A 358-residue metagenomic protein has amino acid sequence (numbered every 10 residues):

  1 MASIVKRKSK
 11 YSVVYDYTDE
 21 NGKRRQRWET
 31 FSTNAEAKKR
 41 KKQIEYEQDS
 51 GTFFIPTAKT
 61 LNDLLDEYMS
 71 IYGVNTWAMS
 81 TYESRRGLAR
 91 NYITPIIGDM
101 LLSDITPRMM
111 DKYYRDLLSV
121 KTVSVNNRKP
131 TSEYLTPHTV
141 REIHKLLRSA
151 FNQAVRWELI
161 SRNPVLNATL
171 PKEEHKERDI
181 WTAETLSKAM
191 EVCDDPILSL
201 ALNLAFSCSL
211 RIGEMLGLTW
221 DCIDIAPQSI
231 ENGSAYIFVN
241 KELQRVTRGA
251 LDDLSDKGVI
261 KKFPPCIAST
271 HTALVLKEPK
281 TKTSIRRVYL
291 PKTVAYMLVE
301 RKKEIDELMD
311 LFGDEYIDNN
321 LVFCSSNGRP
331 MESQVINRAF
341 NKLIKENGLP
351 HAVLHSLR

Functional and structural regions predicted by a protein language model:
A2-S3, M69-W157, H175, R329-V335 (+1 more regions): N-terminal core-binding DNA-recognition domain of tyrosine site-specific recombinases/integrases
V5-K112, R301-D318: N-terminal DNA-binding module of tyrosine recombinases/phage integrases
R7, S12-V14, L170, D179 (+3 more regions): Conserved tyrosine-mediated DNA breakage-rejoining catalytic core shared by Y-recombinases
V13, M110, L147-F151, S209 (+3 more regions): Short, basic/aromatic-rich helical patch in the C-terminal catalytic core of site-specific tyrosine
T30, G217-I223, H355: A short, basic/aromatic helix-end/turn motif that makes direct DNA contacts
L64, L88, M109, E142-L146 (+6 more regions): Charged catalytic carboxylate motif
T122-N126, E191, D195-L198, C208 (+3 more regions): Short, basic (Lys/Arg/His-rich) helix/loop patches that form interaction surfaces in the mid-to-C-terminal regions
V123-P137, R141-I143, R156, I160-R162 (+6 more regions): Basic, Lys/Arg- and aromatic-enriched nucleic-acid-binding interface segment
